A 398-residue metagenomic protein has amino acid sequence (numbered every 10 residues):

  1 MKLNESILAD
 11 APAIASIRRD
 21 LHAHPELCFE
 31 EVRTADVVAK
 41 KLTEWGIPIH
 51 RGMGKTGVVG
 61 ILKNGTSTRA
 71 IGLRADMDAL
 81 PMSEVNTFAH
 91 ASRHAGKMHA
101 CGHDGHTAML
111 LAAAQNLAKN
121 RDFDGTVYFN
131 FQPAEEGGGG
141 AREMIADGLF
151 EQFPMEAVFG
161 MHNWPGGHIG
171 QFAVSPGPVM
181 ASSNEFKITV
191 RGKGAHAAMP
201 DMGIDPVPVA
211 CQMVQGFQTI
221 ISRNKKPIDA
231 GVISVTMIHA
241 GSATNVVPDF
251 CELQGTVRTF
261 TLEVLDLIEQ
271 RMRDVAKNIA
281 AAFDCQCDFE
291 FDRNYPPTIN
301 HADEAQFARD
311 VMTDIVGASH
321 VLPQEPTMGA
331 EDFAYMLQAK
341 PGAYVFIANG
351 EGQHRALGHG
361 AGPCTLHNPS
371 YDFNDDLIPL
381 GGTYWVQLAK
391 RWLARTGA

Functional and structural regions predicted by a protein language model:
M1-H99, A108-L111, Q115-F123: Acidic/His- and Gly-rich active-site-bordering loop/insert found across diverse amide/peptide-bond hydrolases
L21, G60, L73, H103 (+8 more regions): Divalent metal-coordination and catalytic microenvironments
H24, D201-P208, L262-E269: Active-site pocket-shaping loop/turn-to-helix segments
H50, Y128-N130, D288: A structural signal for isolated positions on well-ordered beta-strands in alpha/beta enzyme cores
V58-V59, L80-M82, N86-M98, D104-G105 (+3 more regions): Histidine/acidic-residue-rich, glycine-tolerant segments that coordinate divalent metal ions
R74, S83, F186, V345-N349: Non-cysteine beta-strand/loop elements that form the S-adenosyl-L-methionine
C211-A398: Metal-dependent amide/peptide-bond hydrolase catalytic core, centered on the "pita-bread" metallohydrolase fold
